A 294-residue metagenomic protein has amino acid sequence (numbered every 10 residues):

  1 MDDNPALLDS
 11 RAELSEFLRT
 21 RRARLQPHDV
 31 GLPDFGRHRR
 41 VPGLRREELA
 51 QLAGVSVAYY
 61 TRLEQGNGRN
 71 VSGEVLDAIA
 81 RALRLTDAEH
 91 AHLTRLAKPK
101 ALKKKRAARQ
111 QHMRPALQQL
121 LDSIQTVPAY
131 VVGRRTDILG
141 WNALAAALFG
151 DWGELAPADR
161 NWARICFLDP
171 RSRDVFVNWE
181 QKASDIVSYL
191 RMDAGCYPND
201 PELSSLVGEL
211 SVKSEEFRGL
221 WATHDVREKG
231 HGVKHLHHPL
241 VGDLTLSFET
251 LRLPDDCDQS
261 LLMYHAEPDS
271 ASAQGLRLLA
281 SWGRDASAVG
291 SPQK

Functional and structural regions predicted by a protein language model:
M1-L44: A short, Lys/Arg-rich alpha-helix, primarily the initiator
D2-R19, V71-D77, R81-H112: Short amphipathic recognition helices of helix-turn-helix/homeodomain-type DNA-binding modules
R19-Q26, T94, K98, D122 (+2 more regions): Amphipathic, well-packed alpha-helical segments that form the structural scaffold of globular domains
D29-G43, L102-Q118, D122-S123: An N-terminal domain-cap segment
F35-R40, R46-E47, A53-N70, A80: Recognition helix of helix-turn-helix/homeodomain-like DNA-binding domains that insert into the DNA major groove
P115-K294: Hydrophobic protein-protein interaction segments
